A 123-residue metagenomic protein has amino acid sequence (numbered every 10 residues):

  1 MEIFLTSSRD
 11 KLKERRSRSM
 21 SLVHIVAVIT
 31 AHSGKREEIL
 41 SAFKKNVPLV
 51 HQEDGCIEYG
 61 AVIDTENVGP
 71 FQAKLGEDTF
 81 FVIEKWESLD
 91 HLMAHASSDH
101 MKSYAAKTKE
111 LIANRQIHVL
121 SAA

Functional and structural regions predicted by a protein language model:
I3-V23, G60-D78, S103-A123: Glycine-rich beta-strand-turn "strand-cap" elements at beta-sheet edges
H24-I29: Active-site-flanking beta-strand signature of metal-NTP-handling nucleotidyl enzymes and homologous cyclase-like
H32-S33, D90: Active-site acidic-Proline motif in GNAT/NAT acetyltransferases
G34-I39: Short, conserved charged micro-motifs
A42: Basic, Lys/Arg-enriched alpha-helical interface segments
K45-I57, Q72, G76-H118: An amphipathic, aromatic/His-enriched active-site/gating alpha helix that lines ligand/cofactor pockets
